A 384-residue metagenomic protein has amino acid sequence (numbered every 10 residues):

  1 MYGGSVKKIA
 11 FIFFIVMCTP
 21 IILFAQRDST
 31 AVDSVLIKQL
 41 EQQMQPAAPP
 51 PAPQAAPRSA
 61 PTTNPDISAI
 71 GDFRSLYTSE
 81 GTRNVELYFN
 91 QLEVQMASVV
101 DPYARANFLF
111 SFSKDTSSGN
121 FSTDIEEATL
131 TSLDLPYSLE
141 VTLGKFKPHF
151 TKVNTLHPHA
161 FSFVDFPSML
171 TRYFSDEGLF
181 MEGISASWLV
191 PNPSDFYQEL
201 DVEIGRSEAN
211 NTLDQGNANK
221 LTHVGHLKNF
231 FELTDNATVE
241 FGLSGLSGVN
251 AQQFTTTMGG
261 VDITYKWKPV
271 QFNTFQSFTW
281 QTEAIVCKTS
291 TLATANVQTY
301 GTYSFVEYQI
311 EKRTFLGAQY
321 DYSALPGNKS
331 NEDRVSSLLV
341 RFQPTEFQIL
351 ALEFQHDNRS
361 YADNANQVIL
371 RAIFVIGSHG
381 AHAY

Functional and structural regions predicted by a protein language model:
M1-R27: Bacterial Sec-dependent N-terminal signal peptides
F24-T78, A381-Y384: N-terminal periplasmic/intermembrane-space "pro-region" immediately following the signal or transit peptide
Q54-N210, N217-V224, K228-N236, G260 (+2 more regions): Outer membrane beta-barrel
R74-S79, S111-S117, F150, P193 (+7 more regions): Sequence/structural signature of outer-membrane beta-barrel proteins
A186, V261-I263, F342, N364-Y384: Outer-membrane beta-barrel "beta-signal"
N236-P326, R334: Detector for outer-membrane/organellar transmembrane beta-barrel domains, recognizing the amphipathic beta-strand
S323, N331-S336, L352-Q355, Y361 (+1 more regions): C-terminal transmembrane beta-barrel domains of outer membrane proteins
R334-L350: C-terminal structured "cap/appendage" subdomains that terminate the fold
